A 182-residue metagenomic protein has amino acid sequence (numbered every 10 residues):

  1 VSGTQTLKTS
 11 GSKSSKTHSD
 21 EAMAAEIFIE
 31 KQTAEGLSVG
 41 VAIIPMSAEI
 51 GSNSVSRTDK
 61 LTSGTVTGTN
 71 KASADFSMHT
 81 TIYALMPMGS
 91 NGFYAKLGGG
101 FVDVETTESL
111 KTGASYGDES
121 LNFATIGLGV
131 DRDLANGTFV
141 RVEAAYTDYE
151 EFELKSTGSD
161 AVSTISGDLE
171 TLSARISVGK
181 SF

Functional and structural regions predicted by a protein language model:
V1-S2, E35: Transmembrane beta-strand segments of Gram-negative outer membrane beta-barrel proteins
S2, G11, L61-T65, G158-A161: Flexible coil/linker segments and helix-coil junctions enriched in charged and small residues
S2-A25, Y116-N122: Surface-exposed strand-loop-strand hairpins of Gram-negative outer-membrane beta-barrel proteins
G3-K8, A48-S54, V104-E108, Y149-K155: Outer-membrane beta-barrel proteins
S12-H18, T69-D75, G113-D118, A161-I165: Outer-membrane beta-barrel domain signature
M23-K111, E119-L121, R132-L134, L169-F182: Gram-negative (and chloroplast) outer-membrane scaffold detector with strong preference for beta-barrel transmembrane
S38, T125-G129, F139-R141: Short, conserved structural micro-motifs that define repeat-unit consensus positions and nucleotide-binding loops
R132-F182: Hydrophobic secondary-structure block in the mid-to-C-terminal portion of proteins
